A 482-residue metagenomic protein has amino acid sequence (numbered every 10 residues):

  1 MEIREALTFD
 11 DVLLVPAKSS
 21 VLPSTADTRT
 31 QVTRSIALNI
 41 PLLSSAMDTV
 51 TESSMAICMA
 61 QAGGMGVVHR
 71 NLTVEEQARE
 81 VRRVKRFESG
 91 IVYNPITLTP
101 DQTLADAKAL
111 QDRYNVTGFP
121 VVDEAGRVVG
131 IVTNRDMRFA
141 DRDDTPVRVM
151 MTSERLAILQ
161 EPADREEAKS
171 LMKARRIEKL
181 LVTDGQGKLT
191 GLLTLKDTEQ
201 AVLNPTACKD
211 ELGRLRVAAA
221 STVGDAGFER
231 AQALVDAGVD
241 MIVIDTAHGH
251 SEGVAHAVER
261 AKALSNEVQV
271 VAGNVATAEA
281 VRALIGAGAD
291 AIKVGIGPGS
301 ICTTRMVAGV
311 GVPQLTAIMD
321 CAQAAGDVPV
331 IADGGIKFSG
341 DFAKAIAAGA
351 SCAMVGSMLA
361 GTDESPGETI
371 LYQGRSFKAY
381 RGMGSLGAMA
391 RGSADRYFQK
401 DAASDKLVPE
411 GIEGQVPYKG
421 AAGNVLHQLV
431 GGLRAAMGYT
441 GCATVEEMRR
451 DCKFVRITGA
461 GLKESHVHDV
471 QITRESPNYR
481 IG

Functional and structural regions predicted by a protein language model:
M1-S20, L98, Q160, S170 (+4 more regions): Alpha/beta catalytic cores of nucleotide-metabolism and tRNA/nucleoside-modifying enzymes
S24, T73-R82, A140-D144, K188-C208 (+5 more regions): Active-site-adjacent beta->alpha loops and helix N-cap segments on the catalytic face of soluble alpha/beta enzymes
S24-N39, S45-M47, E76-V116, V121-D123 (+5 more regions): Bateman/CBS regulatory modules and CBS-like beta-alpha motifs in cytosolic regions of diverse proteins
L42-S45, G64-V68, N94-I96, A157 (+6 more regions): Hydrophobic faces of well-ordered beta-strands that scaffold small-molecule active sites in alpha/beta enzyme cores
S54-C58, E229-A237, V270, A276-V294 (+1 more regions): Catalytic cores of alpha/beta
Q61-E76, V239-S251, D290-A308, I336-I370: Glycine-rich phosphate-binding active-site loops on the catalytic face of alpha/beta enzymes
R70-T73, E124-G126, T133-M137, G185-G187 (+8 more regions): Short, ordered loop/turn segments at secondary-structure junctions
R70-V84, V121, A125-D141, M172 (+3 more regions): Terminal amphipathic helices with adjacent charged low-complexity linkers/tails
